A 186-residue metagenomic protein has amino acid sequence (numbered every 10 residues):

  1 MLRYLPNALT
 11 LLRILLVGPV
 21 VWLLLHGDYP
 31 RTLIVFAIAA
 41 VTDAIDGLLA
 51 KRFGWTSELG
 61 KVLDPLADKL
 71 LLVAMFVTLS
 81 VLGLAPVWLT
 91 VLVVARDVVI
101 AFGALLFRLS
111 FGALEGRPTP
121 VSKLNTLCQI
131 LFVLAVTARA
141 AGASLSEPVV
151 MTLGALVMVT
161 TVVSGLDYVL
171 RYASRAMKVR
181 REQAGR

Functional and structural regions predicted by a protein language model:
M1-R186: Alpha-helical transmembrane bundles and membrane-interface segments of multipass inner-membrane proteins
